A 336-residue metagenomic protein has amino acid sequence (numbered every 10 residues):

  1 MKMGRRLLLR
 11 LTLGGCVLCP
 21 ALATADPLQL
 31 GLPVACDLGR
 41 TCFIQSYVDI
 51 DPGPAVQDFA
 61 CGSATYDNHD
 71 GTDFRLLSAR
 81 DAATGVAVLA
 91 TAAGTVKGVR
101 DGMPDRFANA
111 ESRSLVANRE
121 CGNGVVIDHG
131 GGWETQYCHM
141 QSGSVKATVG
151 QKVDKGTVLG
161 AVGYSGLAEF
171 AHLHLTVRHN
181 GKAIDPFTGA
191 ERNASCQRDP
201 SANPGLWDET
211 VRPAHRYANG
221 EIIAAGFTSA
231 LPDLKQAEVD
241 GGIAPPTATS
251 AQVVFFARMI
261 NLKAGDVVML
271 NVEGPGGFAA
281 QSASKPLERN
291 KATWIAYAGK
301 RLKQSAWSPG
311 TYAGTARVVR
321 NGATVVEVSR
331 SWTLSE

Functional and structural regions predicted by a protein language model:
D26-A55, L115-A117, K146-Q151, T176-F256 (+1 more regions): Acidic, glycine-rich catalytic/binding loops that coordinate metals and/or anionic ligands
A83-G85, T91-S142, V177: Zn2+-dependent peptidoglycan hydrolase active-site motif and core
A87-G98, K146-A161: Short, well-structured beta-strand-loop connectors
V272-A279, N321: Change "in extracellular beta-sheet-rich domains … of secreted and cell-surface proteins" to "in beta-sheet-rich domains
A280-N290: Solvent-exposed serine/threonine-rich low-complexity stretches and specific carbohydrate-binding patches
R289-L302: Aromatic sugar-binding surface patches on proteins that engage polysaccharides or sugar-phosphate polymers
G310-V319: A short tyrosine-centered beta-strand micro-motif
A323-E336: Short beta-strand elements
